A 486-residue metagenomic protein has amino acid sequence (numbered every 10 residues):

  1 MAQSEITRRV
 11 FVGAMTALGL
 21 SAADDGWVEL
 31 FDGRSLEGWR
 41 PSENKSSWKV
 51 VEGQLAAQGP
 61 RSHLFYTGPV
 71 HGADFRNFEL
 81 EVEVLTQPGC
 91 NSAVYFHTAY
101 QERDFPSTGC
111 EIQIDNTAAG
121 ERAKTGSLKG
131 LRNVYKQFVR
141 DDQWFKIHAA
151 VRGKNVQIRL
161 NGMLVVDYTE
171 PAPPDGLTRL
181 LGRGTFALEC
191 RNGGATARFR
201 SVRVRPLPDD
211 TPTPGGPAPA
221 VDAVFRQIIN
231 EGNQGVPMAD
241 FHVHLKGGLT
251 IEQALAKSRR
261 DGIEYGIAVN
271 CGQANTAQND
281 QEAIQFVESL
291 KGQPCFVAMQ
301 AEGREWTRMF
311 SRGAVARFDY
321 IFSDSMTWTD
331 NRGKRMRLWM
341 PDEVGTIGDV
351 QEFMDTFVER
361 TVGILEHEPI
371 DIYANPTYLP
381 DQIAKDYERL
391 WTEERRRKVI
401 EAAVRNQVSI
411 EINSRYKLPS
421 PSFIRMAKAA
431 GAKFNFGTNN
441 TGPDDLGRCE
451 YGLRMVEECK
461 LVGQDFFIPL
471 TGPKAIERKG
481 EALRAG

Functional and structural regions predicted by a protein language model:
A2-L18: N-terminal secretory signal peptides and thylakoid transit peptides that target proteins across membranes
A23-V221: Carbohydrate-interacting regions of secretory-pathway proteins
A99, L207, C271, M326 (+2 more regions): Flexible loop residues that form catalytic and substrate-binding hotspots at small-molecule/glycan-binding clefts
R122-K124, A277, D330-K334, D444-R448: Short, charged, surface-exposed secondary-structure boundary motifs
A220-E305, L379-R389, K398-V399, G437 (+1 more regions): An N-terminally biased module of ancient metal coordination in phosphate/nucleic-acid-related enzymes
A220-G235, Y387-G486: Charged catalytic cores and adjacent phosphate/nucleic-acid-binding surfaces used for phosphate/nucleic-acid chemistry
P237, E264-G266, P294-F296, D319-F322 (+3 more regions): Structural preference for beta-strand elements that scaffold enzyme active sites
N279-R405, E457, G480-G486: Extended substrate/RNA-proximal surfaces in nucleic-acid metabolism proteins
